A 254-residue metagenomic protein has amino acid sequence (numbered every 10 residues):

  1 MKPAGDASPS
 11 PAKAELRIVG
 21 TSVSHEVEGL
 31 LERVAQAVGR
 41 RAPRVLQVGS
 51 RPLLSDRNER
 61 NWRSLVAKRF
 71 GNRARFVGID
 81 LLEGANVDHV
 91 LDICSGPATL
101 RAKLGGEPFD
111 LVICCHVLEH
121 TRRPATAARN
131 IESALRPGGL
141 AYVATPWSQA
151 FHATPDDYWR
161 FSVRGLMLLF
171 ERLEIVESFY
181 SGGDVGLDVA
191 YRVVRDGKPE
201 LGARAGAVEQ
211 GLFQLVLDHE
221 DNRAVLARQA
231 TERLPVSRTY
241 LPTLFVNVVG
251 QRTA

Functional and structural regions predicted by a protein language model:
K2-R40: Class I SAM-dependent methyltransferase Rossmann-like catalytic core, especially the SAM/SAH-binding loop
I18, S22, E119, R238: Short, surface-exposed alpha-helical recognition segments that flank or form part of ligand/macromolecule-binding
G20-L31, N58-R63, W159-V163, T243: A structural signal for well-ordered alpha-helical scaffolds and beta->alpha junctions
E28-A35, F109-R122, R192-G206: N-terminal short leaders/motifs
G39, F70, Y240-L241: Short, flexible hinge/linker loops that cap or flank conserved catalytic cores
P43-H152, R164, V248-Q251: Conserved SAM-binding loop
R122-S133, L140-A254: S-adenosyl-L-methionine-dependent methyltransferase catalytic module, highlighting the catalytic core
